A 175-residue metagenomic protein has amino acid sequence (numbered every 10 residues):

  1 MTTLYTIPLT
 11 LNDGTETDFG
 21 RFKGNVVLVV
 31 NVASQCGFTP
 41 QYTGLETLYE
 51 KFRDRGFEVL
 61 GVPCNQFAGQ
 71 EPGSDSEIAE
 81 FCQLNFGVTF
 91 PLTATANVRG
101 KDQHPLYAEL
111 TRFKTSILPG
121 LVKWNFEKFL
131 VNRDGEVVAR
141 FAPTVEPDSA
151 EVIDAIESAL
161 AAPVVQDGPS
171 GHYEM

Functional and structural regions predicted by a protein language model:
M1-G20, P105: N-terminal "domain-start" segment that seeds a small globular fold
N25-V26, Q35, P40-V62, Q83-F86: Conserved helix-turn-beta segment immediately C-terminal to the redox Cys motif in thioredoxin-like folds
A33-L45, C64-F67, E71-P72, G135 (+1 more regions): Short, thiol/selenol-centered motifs that function as redox-active sites or metal-ligating centers
G56-G73, T89-G100: Thiol-based oxidoreductase modules, predominantly thioredoxin-like and allied folds used for disulfide exchange
S76-N125: Short, internal strand/loop/helix patches that form the active-site neighborhood or redox-interaction surface
A108, R112-M175: Thiol-/selenol-based redox modules, centered on thioredoxin-like and closely related oxidoreductase domains
